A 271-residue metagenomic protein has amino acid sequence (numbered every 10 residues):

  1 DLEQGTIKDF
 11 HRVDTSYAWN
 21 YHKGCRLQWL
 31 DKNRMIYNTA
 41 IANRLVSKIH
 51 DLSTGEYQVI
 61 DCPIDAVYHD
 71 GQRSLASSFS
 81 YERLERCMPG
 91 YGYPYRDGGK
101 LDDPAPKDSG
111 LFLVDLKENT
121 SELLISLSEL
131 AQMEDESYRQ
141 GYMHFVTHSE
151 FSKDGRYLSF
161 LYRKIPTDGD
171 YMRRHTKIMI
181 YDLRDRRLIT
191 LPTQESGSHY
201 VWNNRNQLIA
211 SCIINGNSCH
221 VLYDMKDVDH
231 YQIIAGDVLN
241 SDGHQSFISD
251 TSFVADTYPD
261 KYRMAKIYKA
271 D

Functional and structural regions predicted by a protein language model:
D1, F79-K107, L161-H175: Short, conserved, GDST-rich strand-edge loop motifs in beta-rich repeat architectures
L2-G5, D51-T54, L116-N119, D182-R186 (+1 more regions): Short loop/turn segments that connect beta-strands within beta-propeller blades
D9-I36, D61-R83, G98-L101, S109 (+3 more regions): Conserved beta-propeller blade repeats
R34-L52: Basic, amphipathic N-terminal segments that precede the first structured/catalytic domain
I41, S80, K164, I214-N215 (+1 more regions): Residue-level signature of beta-propeller blades and closely related beta-rich strand-turn architectures in secreted
N43-K48, E85-R86, K107-F112, D168-M179 (+2 more regions): Structural motif
D102-E129, S137, V146, P166: A sequence/structural signal of beta-propeller blade repeats
M225-A270: C-terminal structural cap/anchor segments
